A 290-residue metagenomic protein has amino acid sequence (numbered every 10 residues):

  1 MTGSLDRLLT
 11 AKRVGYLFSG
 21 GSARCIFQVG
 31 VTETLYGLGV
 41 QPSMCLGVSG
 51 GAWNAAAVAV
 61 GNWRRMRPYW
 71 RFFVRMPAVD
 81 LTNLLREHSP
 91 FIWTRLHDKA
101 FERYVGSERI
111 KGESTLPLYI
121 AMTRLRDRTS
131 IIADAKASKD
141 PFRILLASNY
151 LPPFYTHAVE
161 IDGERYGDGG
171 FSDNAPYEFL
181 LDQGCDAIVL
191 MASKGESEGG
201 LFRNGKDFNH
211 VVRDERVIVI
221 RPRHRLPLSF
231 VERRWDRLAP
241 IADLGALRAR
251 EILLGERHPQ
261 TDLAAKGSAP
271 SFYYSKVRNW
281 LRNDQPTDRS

Functional and structural regions predicted by a protein language model:
M1-V48, A56-S290: Patatin-like phospholipase
